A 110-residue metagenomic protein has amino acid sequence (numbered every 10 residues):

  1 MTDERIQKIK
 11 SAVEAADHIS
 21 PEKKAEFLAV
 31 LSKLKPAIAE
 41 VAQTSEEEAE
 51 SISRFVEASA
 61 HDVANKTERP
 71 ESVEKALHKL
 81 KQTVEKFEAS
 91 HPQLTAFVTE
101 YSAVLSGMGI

Functional and structural regions predicted by a protein language model:
M1-K35: Short terminal alpha-helical segments
M1-T2, E26-F27, A60, N65-K66 (+3 more regions): Short leucine-rich amphipathic alpha-helices used at interfaces
V13, D17, K35-A42, V56-V63 (+4 more regions): A structural signal for well-ordered alpha-helices, especially hydrophobic packing surfaces of coiled-coils
S20-K23, F27, L34, I38-V41 (+3 more regions): Amphipathic alpha-helical membrane/lipid-surface binding segments
P21, E46, E88-P92: Ordered, soluble secondary-structure elements with a strong preference for glycine-centered loop motifs and nearby
A25-A29, A49-R54, E74, H78 (+1 more regions): Short, charged, amphipathic alpha-helical segments
E40-H61, E68-V73: Short, charged early-sequence alpha-helical segments and their helix-coil boundaries
K75-I110: Amphipathic alpha-helical binding modules
